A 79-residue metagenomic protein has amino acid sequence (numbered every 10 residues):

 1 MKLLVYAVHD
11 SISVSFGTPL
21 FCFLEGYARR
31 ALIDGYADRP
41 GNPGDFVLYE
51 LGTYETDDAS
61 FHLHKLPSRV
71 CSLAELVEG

Functional and structural regions predicted by a protein language model:
M1, C22, C71-A74: Intrinsic-disorder/low-complexity peptide segments enriched for small residues
M1-S15: Short aromatic-glycine-(Arg/Gly/Cys) micro-motifs in beta-strand/loop hairpins
S11, E25, T53-Y54: Generic structural motif
S15-F16, R29, D57-D58: Eukaryotic short linear interaction motifs
S15-L24: A short, exposed loop/beta-hairpin motif centered on an aromatic-Gly-Thr core
L24-Y36: Charged, amphipathic alpha-helical segments
Y36-G79: Short, mixed-charge low-complexity intrinsically disordered segments
